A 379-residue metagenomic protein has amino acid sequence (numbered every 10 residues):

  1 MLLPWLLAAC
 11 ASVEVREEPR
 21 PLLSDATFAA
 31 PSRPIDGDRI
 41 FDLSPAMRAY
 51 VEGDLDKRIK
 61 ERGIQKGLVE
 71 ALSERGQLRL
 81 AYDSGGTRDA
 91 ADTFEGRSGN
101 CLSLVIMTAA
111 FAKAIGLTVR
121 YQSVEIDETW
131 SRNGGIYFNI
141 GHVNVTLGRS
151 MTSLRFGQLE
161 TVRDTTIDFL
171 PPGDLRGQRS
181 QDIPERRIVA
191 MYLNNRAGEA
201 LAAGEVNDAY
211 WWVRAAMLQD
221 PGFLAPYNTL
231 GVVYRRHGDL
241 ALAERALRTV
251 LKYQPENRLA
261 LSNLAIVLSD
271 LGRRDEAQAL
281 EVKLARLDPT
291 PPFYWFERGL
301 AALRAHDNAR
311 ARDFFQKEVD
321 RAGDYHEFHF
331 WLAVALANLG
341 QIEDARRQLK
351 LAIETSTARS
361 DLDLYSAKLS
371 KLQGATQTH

Functional and structural regions predicted by a protein language model:
A30-T93: Secondary-structure boundary elements
G85-Y227, A241-Y253: Long, contiguous interaction/recruitment modules in multidomain scaffold/adaptor proteins
N195, T229, N263, F296-E297 (+2 more regions): Canonical tetratricopeptide repeat
A215-A216, T249-V250, E281-L284, K317-E318 (+1 more regions): Canonical positions in the second alpha-helix
